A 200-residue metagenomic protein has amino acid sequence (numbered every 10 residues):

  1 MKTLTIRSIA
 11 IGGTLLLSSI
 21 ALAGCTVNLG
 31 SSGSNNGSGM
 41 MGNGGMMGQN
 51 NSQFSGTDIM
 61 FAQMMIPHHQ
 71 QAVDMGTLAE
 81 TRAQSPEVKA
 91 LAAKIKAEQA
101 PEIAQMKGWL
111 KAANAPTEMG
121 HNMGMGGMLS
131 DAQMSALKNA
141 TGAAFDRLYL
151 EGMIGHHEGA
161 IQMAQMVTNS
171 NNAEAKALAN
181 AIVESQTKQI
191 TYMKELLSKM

Functional and structural regions predicted by a protein language model:
K2-G13: Bacterial N-terminal signal peptides that target proteins for export
I20-G24: C-terminal motif of bacterial Sec signal peptides marking the signal peptidase cleavage site
N28-M200: All-alpha RGS (Regulator of G-protein Signaling) helical domain and cognate RGS-like helical scaffolds
